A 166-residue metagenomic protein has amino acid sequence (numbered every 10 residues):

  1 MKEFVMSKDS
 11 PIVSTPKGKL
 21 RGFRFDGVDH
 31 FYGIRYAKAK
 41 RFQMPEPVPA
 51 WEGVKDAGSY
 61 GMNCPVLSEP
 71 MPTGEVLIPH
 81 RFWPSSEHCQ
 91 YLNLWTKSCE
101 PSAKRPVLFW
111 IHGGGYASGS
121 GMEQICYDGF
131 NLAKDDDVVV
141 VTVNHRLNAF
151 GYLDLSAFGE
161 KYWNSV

Functional and structural regions predicted by a protein language model:
K2-V166: Non-catalytic accessory segments of hydrolases
